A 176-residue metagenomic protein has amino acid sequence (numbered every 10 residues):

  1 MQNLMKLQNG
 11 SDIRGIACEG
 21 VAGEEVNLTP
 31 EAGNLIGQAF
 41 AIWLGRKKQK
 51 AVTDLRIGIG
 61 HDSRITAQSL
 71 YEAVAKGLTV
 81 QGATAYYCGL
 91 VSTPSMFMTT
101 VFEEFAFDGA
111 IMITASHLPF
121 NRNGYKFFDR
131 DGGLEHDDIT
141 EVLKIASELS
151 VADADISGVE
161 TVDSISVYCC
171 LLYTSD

Functional and structural regions predicted by a protein language model:
M1-L4, R64-I65, D108-I113, D137-K144: Short, functional N-terminal and low-complexity linear motifs
M1-V74, T161-S175: An N-terminal, well-structured beta->alpha segment
N9-G10, G15-G20, T93, F120 (+2 more regions): Generic structural "secondary-structure junction" signal
E24-E25, V74-K76, F102, V142-K144 (+1 more regions): General N-terminal targeting signals
A41, Q49-R130: Ferredoxin-reductase
I42-R46, A83, K144-V151: Generic secondary-structure signature for well-ordered alpha-helical cores
N123-S175: Gly/Ser/Thr-enriched, mixed-charge loops and adjacent short helices that form phosphate/oxyanion-binding elements
